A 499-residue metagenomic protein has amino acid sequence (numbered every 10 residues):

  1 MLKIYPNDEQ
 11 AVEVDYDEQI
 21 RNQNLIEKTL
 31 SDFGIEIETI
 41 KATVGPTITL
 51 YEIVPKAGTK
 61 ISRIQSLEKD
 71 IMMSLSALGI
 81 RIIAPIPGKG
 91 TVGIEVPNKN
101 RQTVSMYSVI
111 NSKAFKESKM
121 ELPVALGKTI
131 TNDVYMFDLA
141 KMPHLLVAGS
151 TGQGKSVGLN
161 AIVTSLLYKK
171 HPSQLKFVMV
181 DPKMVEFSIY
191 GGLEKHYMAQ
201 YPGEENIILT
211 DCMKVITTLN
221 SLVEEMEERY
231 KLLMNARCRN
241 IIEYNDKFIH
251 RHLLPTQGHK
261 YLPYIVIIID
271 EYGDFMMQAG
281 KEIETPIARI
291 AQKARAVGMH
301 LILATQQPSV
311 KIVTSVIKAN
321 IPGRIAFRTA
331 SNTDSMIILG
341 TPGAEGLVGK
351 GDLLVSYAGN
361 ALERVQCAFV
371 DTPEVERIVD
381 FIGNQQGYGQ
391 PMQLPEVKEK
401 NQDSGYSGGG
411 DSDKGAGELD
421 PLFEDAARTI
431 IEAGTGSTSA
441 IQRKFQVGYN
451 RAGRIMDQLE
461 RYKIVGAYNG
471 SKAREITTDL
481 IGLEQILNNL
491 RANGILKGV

Functional and structural regions predicted by a protein language model:
M1-L146, I162, P308-K311, R443-G448 (+2 more regions): N-terminal "pre-motor" subdomain/linker immediately upstream of P-loop NTPase catalytic cores
M1-T39, Y244-N245, T256-Q257, R377-P421: Charged, low-hydrophobicity low-complexity segments
M1-V12, P46-A57, I267, E271-D274 (+2 more regions): Short, hydrophobic beta-strand segments
I26, I287-I290, A426: Aromatic/hydrophobic pocket-lining residues that form π-stacking "cages" and hydrophobic walls in ligand
E36-T39, E399-V499: Terminal-proximal interaction/regulatory segments of ATP-powered molecular machines
I86-T91, E95, K113-R239, Q257-L347 (+5 more regions): P-loop NTPase catalytic phosphate-binding loop
V104-S108, A148-G149, E376-D380, I486-N489: Short, charged, solvent-exposed linker or helix-capping segments at domain edges/interfaces that act as flexible hinges
D352-G387, P391-E399, D457: C-terminal helical "lid" of AAA+/P-loop NTPase domains
